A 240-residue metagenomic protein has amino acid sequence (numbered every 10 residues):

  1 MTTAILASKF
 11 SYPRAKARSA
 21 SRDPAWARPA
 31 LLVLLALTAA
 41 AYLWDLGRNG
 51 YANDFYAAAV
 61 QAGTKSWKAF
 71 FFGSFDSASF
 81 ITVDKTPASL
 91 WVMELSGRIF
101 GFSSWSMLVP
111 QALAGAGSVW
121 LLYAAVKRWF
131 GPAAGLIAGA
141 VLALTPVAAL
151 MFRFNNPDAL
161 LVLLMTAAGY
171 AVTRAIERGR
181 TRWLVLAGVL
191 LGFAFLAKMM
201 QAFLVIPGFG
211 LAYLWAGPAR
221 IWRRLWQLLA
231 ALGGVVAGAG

Functional and structural regions predicted by a protein language model:
T2-G240: Membrane-integral, polyisoprenol-dependent glycosyltransferases of the GT-C/oligosaccharyltransferase superfamily
